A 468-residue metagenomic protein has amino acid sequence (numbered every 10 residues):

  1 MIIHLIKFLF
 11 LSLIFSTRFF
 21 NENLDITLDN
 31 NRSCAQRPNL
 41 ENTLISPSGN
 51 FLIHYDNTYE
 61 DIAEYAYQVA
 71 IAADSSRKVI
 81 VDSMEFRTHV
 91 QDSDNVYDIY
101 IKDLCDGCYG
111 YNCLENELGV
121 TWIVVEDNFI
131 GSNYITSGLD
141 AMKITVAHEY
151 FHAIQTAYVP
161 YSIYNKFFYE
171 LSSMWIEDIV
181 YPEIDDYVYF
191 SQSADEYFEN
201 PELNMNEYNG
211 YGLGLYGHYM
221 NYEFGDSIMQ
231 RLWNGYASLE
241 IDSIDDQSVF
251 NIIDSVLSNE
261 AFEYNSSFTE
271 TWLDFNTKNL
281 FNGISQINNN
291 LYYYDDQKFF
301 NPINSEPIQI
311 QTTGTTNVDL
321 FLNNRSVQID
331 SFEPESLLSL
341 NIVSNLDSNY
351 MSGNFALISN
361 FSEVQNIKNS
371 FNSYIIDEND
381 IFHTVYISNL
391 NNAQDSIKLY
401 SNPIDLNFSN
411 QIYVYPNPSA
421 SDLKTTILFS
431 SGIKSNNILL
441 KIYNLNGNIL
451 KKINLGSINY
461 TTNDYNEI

Functional and structural regions predicted by a protein language model:
M1-E22: Bacterial Sec-dependent N-terminal signal peptides
T17-M84, S348-N354, D377, I381-T384: Zymogen propeptides/activation segments of proteases
T43-N165, S172, E183-D186: Juxtacatalytic substrate-recognition/specificity segment
I53, I99, I123-V125, L340-I342 (+5 more regions): Hydrophobic beta-strand residues in large extracellular and virion-surface proteins
Y55, E177, L357-S359, I442-N446 (+1 more regions): Residue-level signal for short segments within beta-strands and strand-turn junctions of well-structured beta-sheet
E115-L118, D140-I144, P160-S227, W233-F275 (+1 more regions): Acidic/His/Gly-enriched intrinsically disordered linker/tail segments that often contain short helix/coil "MoRF-like"
I241-F408, N448: Beta/coil-rich, acidic/histidine-enriched accessory regions frequently appended to metallopeptidases
N407-Y415, A420-I468: C-terminal outer-membrane/trafficking sorting elements
